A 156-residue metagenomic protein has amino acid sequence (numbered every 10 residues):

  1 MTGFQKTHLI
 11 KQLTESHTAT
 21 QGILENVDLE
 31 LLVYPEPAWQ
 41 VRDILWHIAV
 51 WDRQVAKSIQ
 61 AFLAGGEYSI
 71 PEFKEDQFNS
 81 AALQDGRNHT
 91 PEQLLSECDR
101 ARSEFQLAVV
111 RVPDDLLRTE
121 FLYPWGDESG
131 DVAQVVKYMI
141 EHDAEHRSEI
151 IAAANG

Functional and structural regions predicted by a protein language model:
M1-T18: Extreme N-terminal tail/first-helix region
T2, A19-E30, Y34-P35: Extended hydrophobic/aromatic-rich secondary-structure runs
T2-K6, Q84-N88, E128-V132: A short, mixed-charge helix-start or loop-turn motif at secondary-structure junctions
K6-L9, Q21-E25, Y68-P71, L83 (+1 more regions): Short acidic/polar alpha-helix capping motifs at helix-coil junctions
I10-K11, E30-Q77, L117-G156: Short, contiguous alpha-helical
H17-E25, R53-A56, Q60, D99-P113 (+1 more regions): Structural signal for well-ordered, non-membrane alpha-helices
A19, D85-H89, A152: Small-residue-biased structural context
N79-R118, K137-M139: Acidic/histidine-rich alpha-helical segments that form the ligand environment of transition-metal centers
